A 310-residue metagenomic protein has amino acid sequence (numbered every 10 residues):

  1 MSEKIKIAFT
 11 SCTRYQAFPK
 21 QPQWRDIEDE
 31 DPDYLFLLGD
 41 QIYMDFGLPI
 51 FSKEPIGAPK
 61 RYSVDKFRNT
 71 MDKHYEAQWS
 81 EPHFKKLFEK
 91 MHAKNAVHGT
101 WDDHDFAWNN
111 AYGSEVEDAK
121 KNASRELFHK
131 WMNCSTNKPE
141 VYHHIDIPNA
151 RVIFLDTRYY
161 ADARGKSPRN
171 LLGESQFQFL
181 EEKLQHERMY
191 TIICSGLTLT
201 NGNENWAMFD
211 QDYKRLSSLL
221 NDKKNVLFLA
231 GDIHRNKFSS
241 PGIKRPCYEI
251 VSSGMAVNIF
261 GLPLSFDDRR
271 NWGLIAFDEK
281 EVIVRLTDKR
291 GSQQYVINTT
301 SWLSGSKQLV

Functional and structural regions predicted by a protein language model:
M1-V310: Metal-dependent phosphoester/phosphodiester hydrolase catalytic core
